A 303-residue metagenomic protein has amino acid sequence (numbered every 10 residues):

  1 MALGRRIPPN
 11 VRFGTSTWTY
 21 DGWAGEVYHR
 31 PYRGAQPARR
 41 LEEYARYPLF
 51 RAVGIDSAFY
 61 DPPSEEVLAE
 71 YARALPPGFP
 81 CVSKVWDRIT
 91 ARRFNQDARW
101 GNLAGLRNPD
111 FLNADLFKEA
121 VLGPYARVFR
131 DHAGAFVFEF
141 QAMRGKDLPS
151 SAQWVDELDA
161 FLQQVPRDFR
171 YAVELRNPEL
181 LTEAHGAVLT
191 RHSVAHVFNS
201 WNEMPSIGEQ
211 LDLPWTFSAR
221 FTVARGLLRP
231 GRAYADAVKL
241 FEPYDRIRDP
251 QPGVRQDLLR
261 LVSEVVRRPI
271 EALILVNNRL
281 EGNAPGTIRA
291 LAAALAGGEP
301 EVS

Functional and structural regions predicted by a protein language model:
M1-S303: Residues lining hydrophobic/aromatic ligand-binding pockets adjacent to catalytic sites
